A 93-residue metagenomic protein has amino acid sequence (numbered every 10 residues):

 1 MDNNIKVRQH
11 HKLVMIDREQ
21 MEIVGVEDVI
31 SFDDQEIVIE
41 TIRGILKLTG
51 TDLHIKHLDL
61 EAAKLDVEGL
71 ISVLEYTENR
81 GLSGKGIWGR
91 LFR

Functional and structural regions predicted by a protein language model:
M1-E36: N-terminal first-folded block
D2-I5, M15, F32, R43 (+3 more regions): Long, distal/terminal scaffolding or interaction modules with repetitive or compositionally biased sequence
H11, G44-L46, D52-I55, E68-S72 (+1 more regions): Short C-terminal domain-edge/linker segments immediately following a structured domain
D17, G25, T41, G50 (+1 more regions): Flexible glycine-/small-residue-rich
E27-A62: Amphipathic, hydrophobic secondary-structure cores in small proteins
K64-R93: C-terminal structural segments of small proteins and small subunits
